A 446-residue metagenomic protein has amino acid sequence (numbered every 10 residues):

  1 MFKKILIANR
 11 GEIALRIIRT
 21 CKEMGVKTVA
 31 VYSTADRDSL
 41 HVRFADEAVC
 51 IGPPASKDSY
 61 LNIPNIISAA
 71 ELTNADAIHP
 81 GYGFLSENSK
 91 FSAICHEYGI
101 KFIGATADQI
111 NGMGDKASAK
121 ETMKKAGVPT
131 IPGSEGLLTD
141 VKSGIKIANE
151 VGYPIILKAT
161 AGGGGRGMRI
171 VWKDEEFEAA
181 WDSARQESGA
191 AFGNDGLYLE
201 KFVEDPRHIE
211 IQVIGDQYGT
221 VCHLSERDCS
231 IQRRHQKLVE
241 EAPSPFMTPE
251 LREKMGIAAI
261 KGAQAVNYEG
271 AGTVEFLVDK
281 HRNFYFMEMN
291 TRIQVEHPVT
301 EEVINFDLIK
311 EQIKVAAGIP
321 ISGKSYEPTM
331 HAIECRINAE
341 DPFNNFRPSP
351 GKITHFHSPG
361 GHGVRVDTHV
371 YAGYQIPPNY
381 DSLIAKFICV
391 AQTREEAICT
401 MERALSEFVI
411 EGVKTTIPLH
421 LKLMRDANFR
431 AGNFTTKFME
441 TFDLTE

Functional and structural regions predicted by a protein language model:
M1-K125, L138-K146, E396: ATP-binding N-terminal substructure of ATP-dependent carboxylate-amine bond-forming enzymes
I7-E23, A48, E71-T73, G104 (+3 more regions): ATP-dependent carboxylate activation and anion-phosphoryl transfer catalytic cores that bind Mg-ATP to form
S39, E87-N88, M113, D140-K142 (+5 more regions): Short secondary-structure boundary/hinge segments and terminal tails
G133-S134: Conserved beta3 strand of the protein kinase N-lobe
I147-I156: Acidic/histidine-enriched active-site and ligand-binding environments that engage anionic O-linkages
A159: N-terminal nucleotide-binding beta1-loop-alpha1 segment
